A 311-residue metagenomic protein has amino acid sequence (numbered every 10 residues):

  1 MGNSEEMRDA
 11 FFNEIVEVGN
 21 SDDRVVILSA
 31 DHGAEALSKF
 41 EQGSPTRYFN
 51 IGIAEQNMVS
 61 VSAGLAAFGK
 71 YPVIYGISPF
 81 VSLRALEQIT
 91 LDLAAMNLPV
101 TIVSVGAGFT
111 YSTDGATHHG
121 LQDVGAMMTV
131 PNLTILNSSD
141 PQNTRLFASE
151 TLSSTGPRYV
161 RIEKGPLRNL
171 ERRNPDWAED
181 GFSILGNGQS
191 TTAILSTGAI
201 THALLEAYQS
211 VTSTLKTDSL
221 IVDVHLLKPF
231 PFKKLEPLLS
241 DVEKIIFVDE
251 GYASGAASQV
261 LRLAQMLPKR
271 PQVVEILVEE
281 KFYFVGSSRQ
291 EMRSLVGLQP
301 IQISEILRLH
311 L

Functional and structural regions predicted by a protein language model:
M1-R161, P166, E179, L295: Thiamine diphosphate
S21-Q42, Y111-S112, E163-L311: Thiamine diphosphate
